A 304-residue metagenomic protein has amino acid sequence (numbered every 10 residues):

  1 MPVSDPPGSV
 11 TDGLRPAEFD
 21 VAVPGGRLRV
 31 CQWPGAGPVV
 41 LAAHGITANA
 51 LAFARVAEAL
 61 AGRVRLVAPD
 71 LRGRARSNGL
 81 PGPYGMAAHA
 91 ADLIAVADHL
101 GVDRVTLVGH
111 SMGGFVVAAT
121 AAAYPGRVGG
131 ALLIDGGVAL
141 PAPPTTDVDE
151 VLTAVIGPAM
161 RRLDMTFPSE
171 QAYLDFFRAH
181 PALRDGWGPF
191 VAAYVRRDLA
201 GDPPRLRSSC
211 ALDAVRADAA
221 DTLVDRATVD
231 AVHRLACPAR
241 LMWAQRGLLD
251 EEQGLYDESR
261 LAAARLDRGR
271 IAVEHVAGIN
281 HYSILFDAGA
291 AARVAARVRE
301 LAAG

Functional and structural regions predicted by a protein language model:
M1-V40, G62-V64, D103, G269-V276 (+1 more regions): Alpha/beta-hydrolase fold catalytic core
R29-G79: Conserved HGGG/HGGXW glycine-rich cap/lid loop of the alpha/beta-hydrolase fold
E58, A68-V108, I279: Active-site loop/oxyanion-hole signature of alpha/beta-hydrolase fold enzymes
D103-T146: Conserved hydrolase catalytic core segment
I134-P168: A catalytic-pocket lid/entrance helix-loop region that shapes and gates access to the active site across common
D164-D218: Conserved alpha/beta-hydrolase catalytic His-Asp/Glu region
A200-D267: Conserved serine/cysteine hydrolase catalytic core
V276-A288: Catalytic histidine-centered segment of alpha/beta-hydrolase-like enzymes
